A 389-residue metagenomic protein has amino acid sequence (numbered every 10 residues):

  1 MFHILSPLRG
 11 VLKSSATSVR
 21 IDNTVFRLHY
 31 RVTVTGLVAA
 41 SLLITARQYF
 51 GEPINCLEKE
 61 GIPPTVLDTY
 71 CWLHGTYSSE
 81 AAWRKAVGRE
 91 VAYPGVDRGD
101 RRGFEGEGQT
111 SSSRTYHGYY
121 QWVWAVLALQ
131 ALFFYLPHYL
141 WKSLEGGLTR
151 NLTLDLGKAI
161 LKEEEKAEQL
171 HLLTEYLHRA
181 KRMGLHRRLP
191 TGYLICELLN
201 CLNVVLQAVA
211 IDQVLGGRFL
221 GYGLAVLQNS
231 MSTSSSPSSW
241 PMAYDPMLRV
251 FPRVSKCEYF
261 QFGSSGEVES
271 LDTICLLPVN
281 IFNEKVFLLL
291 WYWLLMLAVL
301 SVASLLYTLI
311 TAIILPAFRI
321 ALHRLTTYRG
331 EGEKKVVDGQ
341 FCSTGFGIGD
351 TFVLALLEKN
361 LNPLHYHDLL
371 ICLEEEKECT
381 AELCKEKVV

Functional and structural regions predicted by a protein language model:
M1-V389: Membrane-embedded alpha-helical segments and the immediately adjacent membrane-proximal loops of multi-pass integral
